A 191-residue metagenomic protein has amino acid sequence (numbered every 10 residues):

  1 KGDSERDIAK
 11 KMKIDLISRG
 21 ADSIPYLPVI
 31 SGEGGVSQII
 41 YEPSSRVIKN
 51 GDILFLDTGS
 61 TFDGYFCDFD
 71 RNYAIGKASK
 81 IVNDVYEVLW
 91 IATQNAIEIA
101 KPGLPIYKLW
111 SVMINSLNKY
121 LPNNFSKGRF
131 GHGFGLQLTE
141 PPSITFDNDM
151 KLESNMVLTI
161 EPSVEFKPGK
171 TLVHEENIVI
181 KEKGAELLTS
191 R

Functional and structural regions predicted by a protein language model:
K1-R191: Active-site neighborhoods and metal-handling regions in enzymes and metal-associated proteins
